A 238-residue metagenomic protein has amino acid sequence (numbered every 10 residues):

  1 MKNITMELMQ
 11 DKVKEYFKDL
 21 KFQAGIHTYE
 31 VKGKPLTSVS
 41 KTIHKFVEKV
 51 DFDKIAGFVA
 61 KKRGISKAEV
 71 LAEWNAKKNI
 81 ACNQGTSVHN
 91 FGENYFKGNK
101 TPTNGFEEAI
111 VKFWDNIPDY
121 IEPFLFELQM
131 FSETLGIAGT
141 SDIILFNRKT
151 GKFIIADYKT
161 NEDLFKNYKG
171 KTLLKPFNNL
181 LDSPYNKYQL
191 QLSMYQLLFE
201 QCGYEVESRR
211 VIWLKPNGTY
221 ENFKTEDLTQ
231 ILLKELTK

Functional and structural regions predicted by a protein language model:
M1-S87: Charged, glycine-rich intrinsically disordered N-terminal tails and low-complexity linkers that flank
Q23, V31, S132, N147-R148 (+1 more regions): Acidic surface patches and DE-rich sequence motifs
T42-H44, N161, D227-Q230: A short, sequence-level motif marking secondary-structure junctions
K67-V70, N116, L190: Domain-wide signal for the mature, well-folded portions of proteins, strongly enriched in nucleus-encoded organellar
E73, K77-F177: Catalytic cores of nuclease domains that cleave nucleic-acid phosphodiester backbones
D182-L190, M194-K238: Metal-dependent nuclease catalytic regions and adjoining charged, substrate-binding loops involved in nucleic-acid end
